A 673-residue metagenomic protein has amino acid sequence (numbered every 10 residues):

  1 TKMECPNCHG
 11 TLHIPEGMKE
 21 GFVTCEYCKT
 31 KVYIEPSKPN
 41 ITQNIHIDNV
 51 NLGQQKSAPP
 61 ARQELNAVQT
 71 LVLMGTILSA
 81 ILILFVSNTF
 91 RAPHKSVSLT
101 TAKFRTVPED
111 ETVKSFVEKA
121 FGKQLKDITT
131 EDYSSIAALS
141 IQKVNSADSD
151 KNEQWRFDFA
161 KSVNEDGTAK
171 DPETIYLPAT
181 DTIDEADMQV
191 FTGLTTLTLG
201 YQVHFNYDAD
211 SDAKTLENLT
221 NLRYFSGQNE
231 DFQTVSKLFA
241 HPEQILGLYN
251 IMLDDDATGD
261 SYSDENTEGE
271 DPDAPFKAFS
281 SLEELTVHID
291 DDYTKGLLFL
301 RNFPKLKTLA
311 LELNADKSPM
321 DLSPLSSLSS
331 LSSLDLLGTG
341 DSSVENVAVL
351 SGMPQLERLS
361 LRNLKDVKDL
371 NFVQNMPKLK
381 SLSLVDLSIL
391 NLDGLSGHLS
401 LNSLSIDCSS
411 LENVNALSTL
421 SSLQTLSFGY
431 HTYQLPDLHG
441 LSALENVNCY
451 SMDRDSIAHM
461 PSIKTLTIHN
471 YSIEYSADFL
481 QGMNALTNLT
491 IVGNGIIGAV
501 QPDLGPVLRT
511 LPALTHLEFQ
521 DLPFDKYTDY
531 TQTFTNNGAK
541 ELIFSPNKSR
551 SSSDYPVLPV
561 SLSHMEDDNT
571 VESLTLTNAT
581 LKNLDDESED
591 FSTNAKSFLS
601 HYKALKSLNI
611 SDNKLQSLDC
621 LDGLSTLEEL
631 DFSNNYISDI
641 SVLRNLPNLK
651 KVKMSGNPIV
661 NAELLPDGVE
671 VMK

Functional and structural regions predicted by a protein language model:
C5-C8, C25-C28: Short cysteine-rich clusters marking metal-coordination/redox-active sites
P15-T24: Short linker/helix segments within small regulatory modules
K29-P39: Short Cys/His-rich micro-motifs in 6-15 aa windows
R62-T76: N-terminal Sec-pathway targeting helices
V72-S87: Hydrophobic membrane-insertion alpha-helices, especially the h-region of bacterial N-terminal signal peptides
S96-D127, K143: Surface-exposed cap/linker segments adjacent to membranes
A138-I183, D187, T198-T215, N221-V235 (+21 more regions): Concave beta-strand-loop units of leucine-rich repeat
M188-F191, A213-L216, L238-F239, F276 (+16 more regions): Hydrophobic anchor residues at the C-terminal helix/turn of individual leucine-rich repeat
